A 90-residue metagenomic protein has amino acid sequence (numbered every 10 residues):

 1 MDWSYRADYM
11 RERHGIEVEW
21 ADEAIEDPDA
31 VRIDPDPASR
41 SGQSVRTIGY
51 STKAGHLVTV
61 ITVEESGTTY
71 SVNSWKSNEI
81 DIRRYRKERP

Functional and structural regions predicted by a protein language model:
M1-P90: Ribonuclease/tRNase effector modules and their secretory precursors
